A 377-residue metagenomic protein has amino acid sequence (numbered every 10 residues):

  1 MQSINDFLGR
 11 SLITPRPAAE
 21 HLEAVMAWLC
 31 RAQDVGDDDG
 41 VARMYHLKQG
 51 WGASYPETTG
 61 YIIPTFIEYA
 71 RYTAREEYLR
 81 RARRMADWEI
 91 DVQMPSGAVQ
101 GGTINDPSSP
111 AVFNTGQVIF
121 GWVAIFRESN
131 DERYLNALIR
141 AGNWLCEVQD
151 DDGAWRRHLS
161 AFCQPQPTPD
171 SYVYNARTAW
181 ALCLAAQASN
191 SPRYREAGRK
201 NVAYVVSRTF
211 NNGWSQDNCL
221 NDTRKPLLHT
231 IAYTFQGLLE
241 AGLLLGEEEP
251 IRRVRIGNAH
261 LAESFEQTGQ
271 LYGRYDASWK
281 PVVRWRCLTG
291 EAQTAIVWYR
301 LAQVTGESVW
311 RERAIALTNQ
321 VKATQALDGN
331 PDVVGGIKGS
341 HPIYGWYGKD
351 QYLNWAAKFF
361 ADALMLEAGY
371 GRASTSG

Functional and structural regions predicted by a protein language model:
M1-G377: Glycan-recognition and catalytic cores of secretory/periplasmic carbohydrate-active enzymes
